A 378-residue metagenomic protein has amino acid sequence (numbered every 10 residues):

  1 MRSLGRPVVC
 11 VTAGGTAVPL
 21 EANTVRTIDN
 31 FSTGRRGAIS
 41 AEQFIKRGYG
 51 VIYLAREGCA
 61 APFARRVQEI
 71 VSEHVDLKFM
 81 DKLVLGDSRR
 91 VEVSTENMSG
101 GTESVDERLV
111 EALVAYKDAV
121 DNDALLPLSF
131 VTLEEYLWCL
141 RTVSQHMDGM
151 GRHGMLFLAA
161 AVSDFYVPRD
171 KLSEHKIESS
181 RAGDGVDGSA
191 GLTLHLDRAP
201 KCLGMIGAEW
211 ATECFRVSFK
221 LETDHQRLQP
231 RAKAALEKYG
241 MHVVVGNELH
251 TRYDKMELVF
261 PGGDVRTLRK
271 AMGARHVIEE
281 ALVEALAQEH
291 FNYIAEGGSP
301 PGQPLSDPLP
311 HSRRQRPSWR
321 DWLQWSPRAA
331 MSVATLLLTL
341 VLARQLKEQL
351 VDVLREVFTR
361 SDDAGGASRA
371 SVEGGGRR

Functional and structural regions predicted by a protein language model:
M1-V333, L338-R360, R377: A cross-family phosphate/adenosyl-ligand binding-site feature
D363-R378: Intrinsically disordered, low-complexity juxtamembrane tails/stalks of eukaryotic membrane proteins
